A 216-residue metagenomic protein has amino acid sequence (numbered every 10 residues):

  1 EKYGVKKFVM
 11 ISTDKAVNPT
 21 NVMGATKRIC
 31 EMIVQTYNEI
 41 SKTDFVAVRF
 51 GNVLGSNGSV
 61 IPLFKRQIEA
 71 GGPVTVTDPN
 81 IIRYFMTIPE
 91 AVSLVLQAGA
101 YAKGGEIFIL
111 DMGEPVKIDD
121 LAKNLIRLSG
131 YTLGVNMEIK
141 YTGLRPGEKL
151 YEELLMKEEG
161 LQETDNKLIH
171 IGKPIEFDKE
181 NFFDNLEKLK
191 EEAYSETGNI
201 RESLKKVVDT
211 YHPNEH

Functional and structural regions predicted by a protein language model:
E1-E31, T36-N38: Conserved Rossmann-fold NAD(P)-dependent oxidoreductase catalytic core, especially the SDR/UDP-sugar
K2, M32-V53, N57-H216: Strand-loop microenvironment adjacent to phosphate/nucleotide-handling motifs in alpha/beta enzyme folds
